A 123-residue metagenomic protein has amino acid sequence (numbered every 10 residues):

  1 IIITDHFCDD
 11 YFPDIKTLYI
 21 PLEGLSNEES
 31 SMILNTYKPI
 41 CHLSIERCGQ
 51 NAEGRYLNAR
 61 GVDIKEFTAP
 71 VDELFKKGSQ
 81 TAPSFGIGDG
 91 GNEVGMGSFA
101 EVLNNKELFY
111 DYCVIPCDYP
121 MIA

Functional and structural regions predicted by a protein language model:
I1-H6: Short internal beta-strands
Y11-F12, M96: Short Asp/Glu-rich motifs
F12-L34: A glycine-rich helix N-cap at a beta->alpha junction
P21, C41-A123: Conserved mixed alpha/beta catalytic, RNA-binding, or beta-rich assembly cores of soluble enzyme, regulatory
Y37: Active-site charged/polar residues at nucleotide-handling catalytic sites that mediate phosphoryl, nucleotidyl
